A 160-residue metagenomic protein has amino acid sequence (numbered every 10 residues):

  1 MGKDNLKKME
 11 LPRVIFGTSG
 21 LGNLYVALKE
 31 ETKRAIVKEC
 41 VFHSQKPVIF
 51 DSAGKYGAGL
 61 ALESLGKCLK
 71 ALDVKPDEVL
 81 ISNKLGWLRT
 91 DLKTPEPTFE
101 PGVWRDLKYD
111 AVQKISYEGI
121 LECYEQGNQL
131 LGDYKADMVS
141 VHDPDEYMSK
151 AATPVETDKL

Functional and structural regions predicted by a protein language model:
M1-D91, E96: N-terminal binding-site loop/beta-alpha segment at the start of enzyme catalytic domains that lines or forms
D91, P101-G102: Alpha-amylase-like alpha-glycosidases and glucanotransferases acting on alpha-linked glucans and related
G102-L160: Glycine/proline-rich, positively charged, aromatic-decorated active-site loop/lid region on the catalytic face
